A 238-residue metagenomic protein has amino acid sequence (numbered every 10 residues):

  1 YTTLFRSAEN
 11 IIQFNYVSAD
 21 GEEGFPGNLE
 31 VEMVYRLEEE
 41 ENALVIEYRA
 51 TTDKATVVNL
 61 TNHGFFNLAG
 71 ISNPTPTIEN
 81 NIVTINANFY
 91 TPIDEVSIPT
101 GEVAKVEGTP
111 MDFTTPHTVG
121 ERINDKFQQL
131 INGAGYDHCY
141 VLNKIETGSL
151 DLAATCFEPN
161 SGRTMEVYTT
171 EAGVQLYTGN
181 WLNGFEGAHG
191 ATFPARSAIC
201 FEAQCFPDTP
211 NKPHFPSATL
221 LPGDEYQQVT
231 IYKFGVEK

Functional and structural regions predicted by a protein language model:
Y1-L4: Short, small-residue-biased leader/transition segments that mark boundaries at the very start of proteins
S7-N15, L44, G148-A154: Short, hydrophobic/aromatic-rich segments at coil-to-beta transitions
I11-D20, N211: Short Pro/Gly-enriched beta-strand edge/turn motifs at strand-loop
Q13, V34, V45-E47, N67 (+5 more regions): Structured core elements
Y16-G70, A218-Y232: Acidic, contiguous internal or C-terminal segments within carbohydrate-active enzymes that form a structured patch used
P26-E30, N59, P76, G133 (+1 more regions): Short solvent-exposed loop/turn micro-motifs enriched in small/polar/acidic residues
L68, S72-D137, V141-L142: A conserved active-site cap/scaffold subdomain adjacent to cofactor or substrate pockets
G108-K238: Active-site pocket scaffolds in enzymes
